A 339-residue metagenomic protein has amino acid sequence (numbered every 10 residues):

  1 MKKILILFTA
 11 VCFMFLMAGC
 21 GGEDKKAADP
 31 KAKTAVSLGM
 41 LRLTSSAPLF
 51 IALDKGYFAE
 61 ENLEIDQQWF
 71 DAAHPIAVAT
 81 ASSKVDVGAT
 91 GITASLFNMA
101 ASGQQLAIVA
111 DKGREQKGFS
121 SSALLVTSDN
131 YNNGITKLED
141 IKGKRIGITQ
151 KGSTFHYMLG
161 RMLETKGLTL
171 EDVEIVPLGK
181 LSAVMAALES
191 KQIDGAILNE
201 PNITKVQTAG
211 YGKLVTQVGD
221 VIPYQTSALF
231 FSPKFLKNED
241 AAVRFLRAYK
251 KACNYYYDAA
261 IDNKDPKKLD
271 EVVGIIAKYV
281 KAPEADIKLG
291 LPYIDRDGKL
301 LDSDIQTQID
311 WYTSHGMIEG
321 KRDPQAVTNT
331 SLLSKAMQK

Functional and structural regions predicted by a protein language model:
M1-I4: Positively charged n-region of N-terminal signal peptides that target proteins for export
L16-G19: C-terminal motif of bacterial Sec signal peptides marking the signal peptidase cleavage site
G21-E23: Bacterial signal peptide processing site
D29-T169, I175-L178, D194-E200, P223: Short, glycine-/small- and polar/acidic-enriched structural segments that line small-molecule recognition paths
S45, D54, I76, S95 (+10 more regions): Stable alpha-helical elements in mature extracytoplasmic
N130, A183-I275: Pocket-lining segment of extracytoplasmic ligand-binding domains
K237-E319: Secondary-structure end/capping motifs
Q306-K339: Conserved C-terminal helix/tail region of periplasmic/extracytoplasmic solute-binding proteins
